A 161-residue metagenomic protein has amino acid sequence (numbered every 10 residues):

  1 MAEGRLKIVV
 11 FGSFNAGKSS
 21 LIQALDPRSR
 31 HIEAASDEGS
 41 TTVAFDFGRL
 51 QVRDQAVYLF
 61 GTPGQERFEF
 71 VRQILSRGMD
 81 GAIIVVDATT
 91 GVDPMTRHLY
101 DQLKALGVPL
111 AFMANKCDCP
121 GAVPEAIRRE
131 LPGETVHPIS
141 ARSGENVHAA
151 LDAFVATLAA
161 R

Functional and structural regions predicted by a protein language model:
M1-Y58: Conserved G1/Walker A P-loop phosphate-binding module
R5-L6, Q55, G78-G81, L106-L110 (+1 more regions): Short glycine-/polar-rich loops that comprise or flank the Walker A/P-loop and associated switch/sensor motifs
N15, Q65, T89-G91, C117-G121 (+1 more regions): Conserved nucleotide-binding/hydrolysis micro-motifs of P-loop NTPases
D54-F70: Switch II (G3) loop of P-loop NTPases
L59-T62, I83-A88, F112-N115, P138-S140: Conserved beta-strand segments of the P-loop GTPase G domain that flank and frequently precede/overlap
F68-T90, Q102-A105: Inter-motif core of Ras-like GTPase G domains
V86-E134: Conserved C-terminal guanine-recognition region of P-loop GTPase G domains, centered on the G4
D118-R161: Canonical P-loop GTPase G-domain recognition
